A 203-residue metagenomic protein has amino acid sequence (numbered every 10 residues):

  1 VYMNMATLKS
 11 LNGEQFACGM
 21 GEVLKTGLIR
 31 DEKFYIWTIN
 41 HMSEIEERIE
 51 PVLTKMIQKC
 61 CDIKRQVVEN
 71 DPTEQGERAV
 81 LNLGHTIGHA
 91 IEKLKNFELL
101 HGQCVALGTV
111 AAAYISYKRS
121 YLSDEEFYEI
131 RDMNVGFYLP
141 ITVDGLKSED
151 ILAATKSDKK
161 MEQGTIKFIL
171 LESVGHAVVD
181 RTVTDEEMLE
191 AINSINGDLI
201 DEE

Functional and structural regions predicted by a protein language model:
V1, C104, K167-F168: Structural motif
V1, P72-T73, E98, K160-E162: Solvent-exposed alpha-helices and their adjacent loops that cap or buttress functional pockets in soluble metabolic
V1-S43: A glycine/threonine-rich phosphate-anchoring loop and its flanking beta-alpha core in nucleotide/phosphate-binding
L8, T26-R30, I45, F97 (+3 more regions): Histidine kinase transmitter module recognition
S10-F16, R48-P51, L99-H101, M161: Structural motif
G21, Y121-E203: C-terminal charged capping/lid subdomain of soluble metabolic enzymes
I36-E149: Active-site segments that bind and position negatively charged phosphate/pyrophosphate groups
